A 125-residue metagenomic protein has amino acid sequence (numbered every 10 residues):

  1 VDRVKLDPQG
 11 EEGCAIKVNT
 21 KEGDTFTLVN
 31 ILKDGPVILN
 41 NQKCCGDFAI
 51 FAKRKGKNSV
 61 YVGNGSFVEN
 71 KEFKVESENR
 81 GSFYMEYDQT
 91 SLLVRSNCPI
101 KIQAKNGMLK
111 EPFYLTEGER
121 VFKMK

Functional and structural regions predicted by a protein language model:
V1-K125: Non-catalytic terminal regions with compositionally biased, polar/charged low complexity
